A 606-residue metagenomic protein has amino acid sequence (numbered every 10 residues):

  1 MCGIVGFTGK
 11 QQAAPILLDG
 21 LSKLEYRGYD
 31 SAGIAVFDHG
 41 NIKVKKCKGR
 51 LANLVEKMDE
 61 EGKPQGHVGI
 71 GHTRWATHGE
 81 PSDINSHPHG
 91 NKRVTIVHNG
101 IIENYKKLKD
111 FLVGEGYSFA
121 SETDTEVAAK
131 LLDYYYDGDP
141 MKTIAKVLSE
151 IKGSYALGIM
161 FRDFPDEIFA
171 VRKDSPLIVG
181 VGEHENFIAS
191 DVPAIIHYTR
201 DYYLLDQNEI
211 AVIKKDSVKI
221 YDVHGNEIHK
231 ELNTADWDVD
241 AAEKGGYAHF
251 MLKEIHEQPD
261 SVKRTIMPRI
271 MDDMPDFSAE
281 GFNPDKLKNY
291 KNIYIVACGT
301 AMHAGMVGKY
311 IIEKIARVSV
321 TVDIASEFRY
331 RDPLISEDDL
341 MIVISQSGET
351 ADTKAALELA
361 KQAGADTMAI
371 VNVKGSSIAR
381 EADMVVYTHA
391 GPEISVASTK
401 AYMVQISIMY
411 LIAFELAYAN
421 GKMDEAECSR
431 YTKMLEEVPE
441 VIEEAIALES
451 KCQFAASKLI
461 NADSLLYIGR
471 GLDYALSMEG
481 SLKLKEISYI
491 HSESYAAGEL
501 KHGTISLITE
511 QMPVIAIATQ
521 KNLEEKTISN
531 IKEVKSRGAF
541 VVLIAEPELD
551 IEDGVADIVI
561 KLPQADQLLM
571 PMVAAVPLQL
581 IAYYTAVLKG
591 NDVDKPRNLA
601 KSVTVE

Functional and structural regions predicted by a protein language model:
M1-K244, A248, K263-M267, M271-K291 (+5 more regions): Conserved short alpha-helical segments that host acidic/polar catalytic motifs at enzyme active sites
F7-K10, H98, S118, Y134-D137 (+18 more regions): Hydrophobic alpha-helical scaffolding
G49, H67-I84, D272-P284, G308-I344 (+1 more regions): Glycine-rich oxoanion-binding loops at beta->alpha junctions
P88, F169-A170, Y202-Y203, I210-V212 (+11 more regions): Replace "in large, NTP-powered and nucleic-acid-processing enzymes" with "in large, NTP-powered factors and other
D124-V127, A304, G308, V404-M409 (+3 more regions): Catalytic-loop motifs flanking and including active-site residues across diverse enzymes
G225, F540, D553-V555, A565-E606: Generic C-terminus detector
Q258-V262, I266-Y294, M384-P513, K589-E606: Active-site phosphate/pyrophosphate-binding segments
K288-E437, I517-I560, I581: Glycine-rich phosphate-binding loops that contact phosphosugars or nucleotide phosphates
